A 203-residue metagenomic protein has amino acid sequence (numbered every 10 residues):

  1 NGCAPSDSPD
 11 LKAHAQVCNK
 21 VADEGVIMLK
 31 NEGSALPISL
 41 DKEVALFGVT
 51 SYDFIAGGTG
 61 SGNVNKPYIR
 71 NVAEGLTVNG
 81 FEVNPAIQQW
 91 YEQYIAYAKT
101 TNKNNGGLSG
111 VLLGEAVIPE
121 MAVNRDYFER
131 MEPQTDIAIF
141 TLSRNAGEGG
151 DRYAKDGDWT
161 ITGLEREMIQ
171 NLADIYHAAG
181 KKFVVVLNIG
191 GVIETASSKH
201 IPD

Functional and structural regions predicted by a protein language model:
N1-D203: C-terminal non-catalytic regions of proteins with extracellular/luminal or membrane-system context
